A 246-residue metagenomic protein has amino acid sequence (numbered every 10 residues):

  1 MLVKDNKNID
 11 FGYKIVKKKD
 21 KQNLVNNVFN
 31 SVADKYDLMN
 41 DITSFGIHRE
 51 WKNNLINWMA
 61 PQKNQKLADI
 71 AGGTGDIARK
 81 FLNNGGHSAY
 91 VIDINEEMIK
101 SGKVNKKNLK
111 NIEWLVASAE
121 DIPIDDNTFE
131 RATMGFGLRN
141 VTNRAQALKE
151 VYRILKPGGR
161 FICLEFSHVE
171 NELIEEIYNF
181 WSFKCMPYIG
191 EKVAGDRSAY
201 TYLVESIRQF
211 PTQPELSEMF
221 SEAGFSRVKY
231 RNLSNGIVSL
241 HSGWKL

Functional and structural regions predicted by a protein language model:
M1-N26: N-terminal auxiliary segments of SAM/dcSAM-dependent transferases
L24, I92-I94, L164, H168-M219 (+2 more regions): C-terminal alpha-helical "lid/dimerization" subdomain adjacent to the S-adenosyl-L-methionine
S31, K35, S44-Q65, K80: Conserved alpha-helix/loop element of class I SAM-dependent methyltransferases that forms part of the SAM/SAH-binding
Y36, A132-T133: Hydrophobic beta-strand segment of the Class I
K66-D121: Class I SAM-dependent methyltransferase SAM/SAH-binding core
E120-R131: A short acidic, Gly/Pro-enriched loop at the edge of an enzyme's catalytic core that lines a small-molecule cofactor
A145-R160: A short glycine-rich, Lys/Arg-flanked "PGG" loop and its adjoining helix->strand segment in the class I
S217, A223-L246: Core SAM-dependent methyltransferase catalytic element
